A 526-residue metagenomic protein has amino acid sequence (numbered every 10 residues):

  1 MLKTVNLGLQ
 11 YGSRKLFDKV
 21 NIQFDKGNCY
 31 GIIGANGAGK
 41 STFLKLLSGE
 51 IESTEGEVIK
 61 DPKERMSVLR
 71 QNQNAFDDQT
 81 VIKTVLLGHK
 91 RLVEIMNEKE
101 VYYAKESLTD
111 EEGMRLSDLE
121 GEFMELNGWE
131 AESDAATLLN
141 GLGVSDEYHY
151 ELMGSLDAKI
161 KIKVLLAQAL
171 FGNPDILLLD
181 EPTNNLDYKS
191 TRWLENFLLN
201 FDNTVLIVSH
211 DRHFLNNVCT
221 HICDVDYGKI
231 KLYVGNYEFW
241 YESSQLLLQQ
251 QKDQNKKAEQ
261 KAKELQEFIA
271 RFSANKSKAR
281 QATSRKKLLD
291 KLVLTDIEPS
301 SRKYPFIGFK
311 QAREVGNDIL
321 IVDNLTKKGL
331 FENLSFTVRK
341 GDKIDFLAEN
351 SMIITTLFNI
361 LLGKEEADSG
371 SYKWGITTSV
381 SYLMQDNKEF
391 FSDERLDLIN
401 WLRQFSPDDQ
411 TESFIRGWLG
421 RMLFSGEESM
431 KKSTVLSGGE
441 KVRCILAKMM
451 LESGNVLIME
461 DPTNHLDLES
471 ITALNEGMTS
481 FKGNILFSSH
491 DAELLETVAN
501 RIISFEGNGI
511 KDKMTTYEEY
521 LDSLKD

Functional and structural regions predicted by a protein language model:
M1-D253, A312-D526: ABC ATP-binding cassette signature C-motif
I22-K26, L179, S277-R280, S300-K303: Short low-complexity stretches enriched in small and charged residues
W240-F268, F272-D296: Intracellular alpha-helical coupling/juxtamembrane segments of multi-pass membrane proteins
I297-I321: Amphipathic heptad-repeat alpha-helical coiled-coil/stalk segments that mediate oligomerization, filament/stalk
